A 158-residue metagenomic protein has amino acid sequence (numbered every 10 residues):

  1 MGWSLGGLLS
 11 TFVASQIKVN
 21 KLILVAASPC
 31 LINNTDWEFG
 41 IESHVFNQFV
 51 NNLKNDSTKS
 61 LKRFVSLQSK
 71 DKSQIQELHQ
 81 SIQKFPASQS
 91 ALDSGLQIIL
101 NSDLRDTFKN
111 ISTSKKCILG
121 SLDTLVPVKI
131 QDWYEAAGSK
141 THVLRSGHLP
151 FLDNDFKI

Functional and structural regions predicted by a protein language model:
M1-G2, V25, I118: Short beta-strand immediately N-terminal to the catalytic nucleophile in serine-hydrolase-like folds
M1-S10: Gly/Ala-rich beta-loop-alpha elbow adjacent to hydrolase catalytic centers
Q16-N52, Q89-S94: Flexible "cap/lid" loop of the alpha/beta hydrolase fold
N55-S102, T107: Conserved alpha/beta-hydrolase catalytic His-Asp/Glu region
N110-S112, C117-D123: Short beta-strand/loop motif that positions the catalytic acidic residue of the alpha/beta-hydrolase fold
K115-C117, K140-V143: Conserved beta-strand scaffold positions in the cores of enzyme catalytic domains, especially in NTP/NDP-utilizing
L125-V126, V143-I158: Catalytic histidine-centered segment of alpha/beta-hydrolase-like enzymes
D132-S139: Active-site-adjacent alpha-helix of alpha/beta-hydrolase-fold enzymes
